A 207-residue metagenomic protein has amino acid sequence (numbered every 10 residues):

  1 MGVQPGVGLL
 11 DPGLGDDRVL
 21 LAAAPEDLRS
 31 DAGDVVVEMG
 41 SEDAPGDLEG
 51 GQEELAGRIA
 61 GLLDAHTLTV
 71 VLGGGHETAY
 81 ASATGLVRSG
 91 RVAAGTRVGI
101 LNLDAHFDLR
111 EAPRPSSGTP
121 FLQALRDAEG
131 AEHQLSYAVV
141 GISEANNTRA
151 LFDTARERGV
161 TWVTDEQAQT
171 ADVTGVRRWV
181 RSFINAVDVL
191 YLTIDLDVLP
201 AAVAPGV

Functional and structural regions predicted by a protein language model:
G2, G6-V207: Conserved alpha-helical scaffold segments that buttress catalytic/binding sites
